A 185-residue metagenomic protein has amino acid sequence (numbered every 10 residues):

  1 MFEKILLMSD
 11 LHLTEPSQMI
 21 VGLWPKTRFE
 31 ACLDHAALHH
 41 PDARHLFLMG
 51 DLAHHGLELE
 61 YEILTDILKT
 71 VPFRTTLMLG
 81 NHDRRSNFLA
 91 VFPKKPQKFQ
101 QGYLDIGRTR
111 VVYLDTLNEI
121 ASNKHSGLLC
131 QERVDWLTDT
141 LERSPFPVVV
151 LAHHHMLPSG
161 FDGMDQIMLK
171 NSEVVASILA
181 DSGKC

Functional and structural regions predicted by a protein language model:
M1-E3, D51, K94, E119 (+2 more regions): Homeobox/homeodomain signature
M1-I63, E142-S144: N-terminal active-site segment of His-dependent metallophosphoesterases
F2-E15, R108-N118, V149-L151: Active-site-proximal beta-strand elements of phosphoester/diester hydrolases
L7-S9, H45-D51, T75-N81, D115 (+2 more regions): Active-site neighborhood of phospho(di)ester-bond hydrolases with catalytic His/Asp-centered motifs
T14-M19, S86-F88, I120-K124, P158-D162: A short acidic, helix-capping loop that chelates divalent metal ions and anchors anionic groups
C32-H45, H125-C185: His/acidic metal-ligating clusters that form di-metal
G50-H55, D83-R84, M156, Q166: Short histidine/acidic/glycine/proline-rich micro-motifs that form metal- and phosphate-coordinating active-site loops
E58-T138, E142, L169, V174-G183: Extended active-site neighborhood of metal-dependent phosphoesterases/phosphodiesterases
